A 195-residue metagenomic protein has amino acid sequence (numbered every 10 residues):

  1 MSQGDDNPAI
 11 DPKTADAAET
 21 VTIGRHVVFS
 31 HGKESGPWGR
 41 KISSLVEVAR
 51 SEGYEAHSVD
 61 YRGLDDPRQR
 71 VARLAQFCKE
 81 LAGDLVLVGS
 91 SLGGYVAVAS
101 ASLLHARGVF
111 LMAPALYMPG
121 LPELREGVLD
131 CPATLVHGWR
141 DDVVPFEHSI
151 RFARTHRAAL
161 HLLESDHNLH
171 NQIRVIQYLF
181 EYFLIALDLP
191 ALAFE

Functional and structural regions predicted by a protein language model:
S2-L64: Short, surface-exposed "cap/lid" segments of acyl-processing enzymes
S35-G36, W139-V144, N168: Acidic catalytic loop of the alpha/beta-hydrolase fold
I42, P145-A153: Short alpha-helix in the alpha/beta-hydrolase fold that links the catalytic acid
V88-A97: Gly/Ala-rich beta-loop-alpha elbow adjacent to hydrolase catalytic centers
H105-Y117: A conserved short beta-strand
V128-L129, L135-H137, D141: Short beta-strand/loop motif that positions the catalytic acidic residue of the alpha/beta-hydrolase fold
R154-L169: Catalytic histidine neighborhood in serine/cysteine hydrolases with alpha/beta-hydrolase-type architecture
H170-A186: Post-His helix in hydrolase/transferase enzymes
